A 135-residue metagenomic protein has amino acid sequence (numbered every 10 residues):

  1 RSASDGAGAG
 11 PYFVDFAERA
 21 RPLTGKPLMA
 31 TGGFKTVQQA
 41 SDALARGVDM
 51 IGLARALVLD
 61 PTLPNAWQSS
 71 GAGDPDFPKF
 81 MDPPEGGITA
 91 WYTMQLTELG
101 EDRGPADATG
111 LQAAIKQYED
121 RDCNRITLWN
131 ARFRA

Functional and structural regions predicted by a protein language model:
R1-A135: Flavin-dependent oxidoreductase catalytic cores
